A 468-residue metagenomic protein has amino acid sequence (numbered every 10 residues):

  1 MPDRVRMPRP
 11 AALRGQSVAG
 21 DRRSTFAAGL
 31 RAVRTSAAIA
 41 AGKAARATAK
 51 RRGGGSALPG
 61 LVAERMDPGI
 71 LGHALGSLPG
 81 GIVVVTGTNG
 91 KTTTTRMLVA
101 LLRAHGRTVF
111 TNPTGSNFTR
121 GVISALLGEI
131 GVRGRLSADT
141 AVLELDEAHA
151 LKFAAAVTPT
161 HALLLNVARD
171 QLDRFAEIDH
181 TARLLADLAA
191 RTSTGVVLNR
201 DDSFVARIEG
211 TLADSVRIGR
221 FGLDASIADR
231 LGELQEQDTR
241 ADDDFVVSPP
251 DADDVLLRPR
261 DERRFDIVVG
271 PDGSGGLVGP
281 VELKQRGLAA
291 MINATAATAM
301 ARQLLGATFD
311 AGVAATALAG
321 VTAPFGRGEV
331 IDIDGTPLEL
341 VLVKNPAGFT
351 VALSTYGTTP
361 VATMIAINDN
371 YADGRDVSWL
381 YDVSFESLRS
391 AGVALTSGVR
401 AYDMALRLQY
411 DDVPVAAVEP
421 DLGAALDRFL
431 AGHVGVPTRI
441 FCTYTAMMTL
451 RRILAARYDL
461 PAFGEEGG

Functional and structural regions predicted by a protein language model:
M1-A49, G53-S56, R217, R302-G468: ATP-dependent carboxylate-amine ligase
R4-R217: Phosphate-binding loop of NTP-binding sites
G80, L164-T336: Acidic, Mg2+-coordinating active-site environments of NTP-dependent enzymes
T88, P113-T114, E144-D146, N166-V167 (+10 more regions): Fold-independent oxyanion-binding glycine-rich loops and adjacent beta-strand/coil segments at enzyme active sites
L98, L102, V122-L126, A294-L304 (+1 more regions): Buried hydrophobic packing segments
G121, K152-F153, D173-R174, A206-E209 (+5 more regions): Short glycine-/acidic-enriched loop or helix-start segments at secondary-structure transitions that form or flank
G131-R133, D187, D238-S248, P414-A417 (+1 more regions): A polyampholytic, Gly/Pro-enriched intrinsically disordered region
R133-T140, A168-D173, T298, D334-E339 (+1 more regions): Short, basic, glycine/proline-bearing loop/turn elements
